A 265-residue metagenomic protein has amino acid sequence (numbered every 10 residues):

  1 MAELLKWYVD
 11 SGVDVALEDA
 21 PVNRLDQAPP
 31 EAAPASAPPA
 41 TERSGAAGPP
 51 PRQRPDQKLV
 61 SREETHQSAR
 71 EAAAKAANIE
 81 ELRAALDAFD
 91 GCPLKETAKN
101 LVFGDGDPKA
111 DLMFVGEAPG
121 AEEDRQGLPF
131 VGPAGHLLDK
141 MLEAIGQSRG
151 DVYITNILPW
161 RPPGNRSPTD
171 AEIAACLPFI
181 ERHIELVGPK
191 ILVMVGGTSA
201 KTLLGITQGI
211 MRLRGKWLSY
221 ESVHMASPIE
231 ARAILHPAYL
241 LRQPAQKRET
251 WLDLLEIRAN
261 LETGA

Functional and structural regions predicted by a protein language model:
A2, W7-D10, D14-D26, P30-A265: A polyanion-binding, active-site-adjacent surface
